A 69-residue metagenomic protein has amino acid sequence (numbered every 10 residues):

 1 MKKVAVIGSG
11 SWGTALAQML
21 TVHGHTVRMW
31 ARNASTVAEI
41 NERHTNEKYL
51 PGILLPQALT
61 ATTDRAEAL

Functional and structural regions predicted by a protein language model:
M1-I53, A61-T63: NAD(P)+-binding Rossmann beta1-loop-alpha1 motif at the extreme N-terminus of oxidoreductases
A68-L69: A short, aliphatic-rich alpha-helical micro-motif
